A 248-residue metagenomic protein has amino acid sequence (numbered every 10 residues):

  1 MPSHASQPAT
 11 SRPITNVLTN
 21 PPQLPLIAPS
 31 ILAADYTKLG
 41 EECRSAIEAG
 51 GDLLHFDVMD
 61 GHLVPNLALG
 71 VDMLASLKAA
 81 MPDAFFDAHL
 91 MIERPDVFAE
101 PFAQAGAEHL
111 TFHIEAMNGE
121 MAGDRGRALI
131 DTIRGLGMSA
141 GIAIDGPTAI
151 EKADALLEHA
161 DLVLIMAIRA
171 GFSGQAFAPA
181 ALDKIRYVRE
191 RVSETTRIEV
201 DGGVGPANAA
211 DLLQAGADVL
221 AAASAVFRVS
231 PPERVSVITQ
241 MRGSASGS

Functional and structural regions predicted by a protein language model:
P2-A33, G40-E41: N-terminal amphipathic alpha-helix/helix-capping segment at the start of soluble metabolic enzymes
L26-S30, L54-F56, L77, F86-L90 (+5 more regions): Hydrophobic faces of well-ordered beta-strands that scaffold small-molecule active sites in alpha/beta enzyme cores
S30-A34, M59-G61, M91-E93, E115-M117 (+4 more regions): Active-site beta-loop-alpha junctions enriched in small/polar residues
K38, D83, V97-P101, A107-R197: Conserved anion-binding
L39, A46, D57, F102 (+5 more regions): Conserved, mostly hydrophobic/aromatic
E48-G51, A107, A160, A217: A structural motif
L54-V71, I114-M121, I168-A176, S230: Glycine-rich, proline-tolerant flexible connector loops at the mouths of alpha/beta enzymes
L213, F227-S248: C-terminal helical cap(s) of enzyme catalytic domains, especially alpha/beta-barrels
